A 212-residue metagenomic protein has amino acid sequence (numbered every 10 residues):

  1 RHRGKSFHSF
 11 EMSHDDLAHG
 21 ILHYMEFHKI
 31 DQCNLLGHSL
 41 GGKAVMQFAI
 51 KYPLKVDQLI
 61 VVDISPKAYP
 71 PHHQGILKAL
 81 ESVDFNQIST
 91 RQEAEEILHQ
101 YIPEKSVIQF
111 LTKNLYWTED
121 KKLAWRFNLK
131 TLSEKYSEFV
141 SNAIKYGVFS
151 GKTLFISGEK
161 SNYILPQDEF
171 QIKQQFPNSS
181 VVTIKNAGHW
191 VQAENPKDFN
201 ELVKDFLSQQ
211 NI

Functional and structural regions predicted by a protein language model:
R1-G4, P66, G188-V191: Alpha/beta-hydrolase active-site loop signature
R1-L36, L40, E201-K204: Active-site loop/oxyanion-hole signature of alpha/beta-hydrolase fold enzymes
S6-E11, P70-H73, P166: Conserved catalytic-core motifs of eukaryotic protein kinase domains, centered on the activation segment
G37-K55, K67-A68, Q74, Y101-K113: A structural preference for long, well-packed, hydrophobic secondary-structure segments
M46-K51, V56-T90, E96: Flexible "cap/lid" loop of the alpha/beta hydrolase fold
P71, N86-A143: Conserved alpha/beta-hydrolase catalytic His-Asp/Glu region
E119-Q175, S180-T183: Conserved serine/cysteine hydrolase catalytic core
S179-I212: Catalytic active-site module of serine/aspartate enzymes centered on a nucleophile-bearing elbow/loop
